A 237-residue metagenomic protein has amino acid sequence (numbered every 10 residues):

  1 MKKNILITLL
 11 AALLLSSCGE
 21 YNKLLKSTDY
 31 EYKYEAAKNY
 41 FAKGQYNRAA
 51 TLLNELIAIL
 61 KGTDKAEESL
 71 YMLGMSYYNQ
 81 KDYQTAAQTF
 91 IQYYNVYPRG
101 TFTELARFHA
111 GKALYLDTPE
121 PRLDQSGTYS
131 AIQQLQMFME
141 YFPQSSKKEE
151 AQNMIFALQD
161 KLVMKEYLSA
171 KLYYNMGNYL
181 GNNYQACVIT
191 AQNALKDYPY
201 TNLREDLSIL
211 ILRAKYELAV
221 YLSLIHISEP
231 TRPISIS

Functional and structural regions predicted by a protein language model:
S16-A36: Bacterial Sec signal peptide processing site at the extreme N-terminus
A58-A66, Y94-E104, R122, Q136-N153 (+4 more regions): Short solvent-exposed coil/turn linkers within tandem alpha-helical repeat scaffolds
I225-S237: Single conserved hydrophobic/aromatic residue that forms the stacking wall/gate of nucleotide- or nucleobase-binding
